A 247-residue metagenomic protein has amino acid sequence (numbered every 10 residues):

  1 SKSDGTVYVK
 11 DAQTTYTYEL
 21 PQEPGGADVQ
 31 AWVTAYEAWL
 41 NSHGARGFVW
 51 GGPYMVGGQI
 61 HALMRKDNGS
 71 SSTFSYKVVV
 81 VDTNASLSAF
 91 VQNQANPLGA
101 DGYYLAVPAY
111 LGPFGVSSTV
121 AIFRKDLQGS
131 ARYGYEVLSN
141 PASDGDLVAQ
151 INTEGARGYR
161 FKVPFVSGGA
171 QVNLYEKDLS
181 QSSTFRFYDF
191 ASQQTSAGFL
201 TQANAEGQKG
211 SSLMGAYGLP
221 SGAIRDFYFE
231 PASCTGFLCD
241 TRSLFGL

Functional and structural regions predicted by a protein language model:
S1-L247: Terminus-proximal functional modules
